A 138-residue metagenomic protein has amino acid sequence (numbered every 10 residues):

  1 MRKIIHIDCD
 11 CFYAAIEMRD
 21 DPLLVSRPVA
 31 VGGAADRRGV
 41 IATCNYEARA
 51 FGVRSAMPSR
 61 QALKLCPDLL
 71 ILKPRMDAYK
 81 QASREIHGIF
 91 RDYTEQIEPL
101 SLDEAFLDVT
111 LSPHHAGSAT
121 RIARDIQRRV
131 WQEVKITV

Functional and structural regions predicted by a protein language model:
M1-V138: Gly/Gly-Pro- and Ser/Thr-rich, intrinsically disordered tail segments characteristic of DNA damage-repair and tolerance
